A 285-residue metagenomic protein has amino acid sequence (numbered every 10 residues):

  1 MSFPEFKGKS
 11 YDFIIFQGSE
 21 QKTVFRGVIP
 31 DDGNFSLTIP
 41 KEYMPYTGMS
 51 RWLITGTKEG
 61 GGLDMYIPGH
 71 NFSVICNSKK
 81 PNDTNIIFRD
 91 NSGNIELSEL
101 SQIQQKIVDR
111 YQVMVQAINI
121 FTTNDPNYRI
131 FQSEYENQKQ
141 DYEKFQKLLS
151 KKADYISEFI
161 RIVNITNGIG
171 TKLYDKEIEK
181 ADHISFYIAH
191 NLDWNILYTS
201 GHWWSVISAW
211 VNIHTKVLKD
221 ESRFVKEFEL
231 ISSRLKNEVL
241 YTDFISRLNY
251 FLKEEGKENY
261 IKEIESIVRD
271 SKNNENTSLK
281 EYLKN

Functional and structural regions predicted by a protein language model:
S2-K152, F159-Y187: A non-transmembrane, solvent-exposed segment enriched in polar/low-complexity residues
E134-D141, V217-K226, G256-Y260: Helix-turn-helix repeat elements of alpha-solenoid scaffolds
Q138-L149, F224-I231, E263, I267: Amphipathic alpha-helices of TPR/Sel1-like and other helical repeat/solenoid scaffolds
L148, I231-N237, L252, R269-K272: Solenoid-like repeat scaffolds
L149-S150, D154, N237-Y241: Inter-repeat boundary and helix-capping residues of tandem alpha-helical solenoids
I156-F159, L240-D243, G256: Structural signature of alpha-solenoid helical repeat junctions
I162-L240: Charged, long alpha-helical assembly modules
N249-N285: N-proximal helix/coil linker or "cap" segments that precede and/or mark the start of modular domains
